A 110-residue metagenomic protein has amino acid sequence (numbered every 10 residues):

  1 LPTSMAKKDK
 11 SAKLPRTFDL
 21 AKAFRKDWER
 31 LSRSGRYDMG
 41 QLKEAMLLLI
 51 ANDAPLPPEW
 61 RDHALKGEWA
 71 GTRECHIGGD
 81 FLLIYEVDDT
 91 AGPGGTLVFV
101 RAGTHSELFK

Functional and structural regions predicted by a protein language model:
L1-L14, E29, R36-M39, C75-L82 (+1 more regions): Enriched for short, Lys/Arg-rich terminal
D27-D53, P57: Short, contiguous, helix-prone interaction/anchoring segments in small proteins
L48-C75: A short, surface-exposed loop/turn module that caps and links secondary-structure elements
